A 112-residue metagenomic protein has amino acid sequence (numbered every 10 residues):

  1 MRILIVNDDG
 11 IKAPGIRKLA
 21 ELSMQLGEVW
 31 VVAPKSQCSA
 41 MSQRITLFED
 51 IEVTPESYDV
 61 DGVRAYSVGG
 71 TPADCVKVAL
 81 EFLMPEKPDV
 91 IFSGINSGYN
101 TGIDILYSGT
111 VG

Functional and structural regions predicted by a protein language model:
I3, R17-F82, E86-K87: A cross-family phosphate/adenosyl-ligand binding-site feature
I5-K12, D104: Short, glycine-rich nucleotide/cofactor-binding loops
D9, Q37, T71-P72, N96-Y99: Short glycine-rich anion-binding loops that position phosphate/pyrophosphate groups of nucleotides and phosphorylated
G15-I16, L106: Residues at alpha-helix caps and immediate loop-helix transition turns in enzyme cores, especially N- and C-cap
V32-P34, S93-N96: Short beta-strand segments
Y99-S108: Glycine/threonine-rich flexible loop motifs
T110-G112: Small-aliphatic-rich amphipathic alpha-helix that forms the alpha element of a beta-alpha
